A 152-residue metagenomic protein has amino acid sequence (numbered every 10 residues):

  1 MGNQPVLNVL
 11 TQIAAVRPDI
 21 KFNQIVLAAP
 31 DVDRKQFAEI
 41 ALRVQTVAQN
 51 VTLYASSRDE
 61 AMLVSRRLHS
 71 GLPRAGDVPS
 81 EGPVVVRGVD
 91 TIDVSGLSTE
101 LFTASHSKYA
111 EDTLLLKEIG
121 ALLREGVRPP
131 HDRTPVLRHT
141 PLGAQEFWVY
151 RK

Functional and structural regions predicted by a protein language model:
M1-V6, T11: Gly/Ala-rich beta-loop-alpha elbow adjacent to hydrolase catalytic centers
L10-Q24, P30-K152: Lipolytic serine-hydrolase domain surface
